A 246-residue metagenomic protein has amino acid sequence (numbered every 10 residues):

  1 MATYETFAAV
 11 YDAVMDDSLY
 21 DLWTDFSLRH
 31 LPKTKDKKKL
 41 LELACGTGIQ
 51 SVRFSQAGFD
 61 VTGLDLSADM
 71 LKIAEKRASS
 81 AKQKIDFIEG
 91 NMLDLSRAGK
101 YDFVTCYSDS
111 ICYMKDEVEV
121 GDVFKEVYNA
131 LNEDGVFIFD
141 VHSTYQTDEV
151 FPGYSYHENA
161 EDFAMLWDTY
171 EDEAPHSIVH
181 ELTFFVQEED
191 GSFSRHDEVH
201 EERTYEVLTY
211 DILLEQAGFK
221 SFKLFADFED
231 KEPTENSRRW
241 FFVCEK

Functional and structural regions predicted by a protein language model:
M1-K35: Conserved class I S-adenosyl-L-methionine
K37-G46: Conserved class I S-adenosyl-L-methionine
G48-D94: Class I SAM-dependent methyltransferase SAM/SAH-binding core
L93-F103: A short acidic, Gly/Pro-enriched loop at the edge of an enzyme's catalytic core that lines a small-molecule cofactor
D102-V118: A short SAM/SAH-binding and catalytic strip from SAM-dependent methyltransferases
G121-E133: A short glycine-rich, Lys/Arg-flanked "PGG" loop and its adjoining helix->strand segment in the class I
I138-T209: SAM-dependent methyltransferase
E201-K246: C-terminal lobe and adjacent flexible extensions of AdoMet/dcAdoMet transferase-like proteins
